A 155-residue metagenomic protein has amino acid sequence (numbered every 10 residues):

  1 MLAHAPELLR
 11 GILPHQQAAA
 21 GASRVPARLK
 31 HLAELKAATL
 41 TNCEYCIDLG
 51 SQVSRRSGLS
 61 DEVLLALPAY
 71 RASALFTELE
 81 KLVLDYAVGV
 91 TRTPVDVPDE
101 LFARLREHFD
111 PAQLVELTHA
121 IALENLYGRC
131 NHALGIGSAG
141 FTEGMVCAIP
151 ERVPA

Functional and structural regions predicted by a protein language model:
M1-A155: Hydrophobic alpha-helical segments
